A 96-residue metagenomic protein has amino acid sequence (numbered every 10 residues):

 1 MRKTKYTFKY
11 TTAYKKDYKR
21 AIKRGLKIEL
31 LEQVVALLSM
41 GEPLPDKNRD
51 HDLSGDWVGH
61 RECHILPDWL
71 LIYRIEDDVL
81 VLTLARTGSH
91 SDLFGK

Functional and structural regions predicted by a protein language model:
M1-T7, A13-K16, K23-E29, C63-I65 (+2 more regions): Enriched for short, Lys/Arg-rich terminal
D17, Q33-V34: A ubiquitous structural signal for well-ordered alpha-helices
A36-H64: A short, surface-exposed loop/turn module that caps and links secondary-structure elements
